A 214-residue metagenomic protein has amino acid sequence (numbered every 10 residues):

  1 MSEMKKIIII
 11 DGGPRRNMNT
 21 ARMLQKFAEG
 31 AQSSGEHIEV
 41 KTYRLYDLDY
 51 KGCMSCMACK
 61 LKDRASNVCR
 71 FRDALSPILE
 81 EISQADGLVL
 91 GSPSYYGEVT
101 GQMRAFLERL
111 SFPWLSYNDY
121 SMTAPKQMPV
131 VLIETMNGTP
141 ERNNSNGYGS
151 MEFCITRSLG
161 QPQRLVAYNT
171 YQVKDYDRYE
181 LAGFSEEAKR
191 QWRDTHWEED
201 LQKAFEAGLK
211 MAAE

Functional and structural regions predicted by a protein language model:
M1-D119, G183-E214: N-terminal beta1-alpha1-beta2 submodule of the flavodoxin-like/Rossmannoid cofactor-binding fold
T42-R44, F71, L132, R164-A167: Structural signal for conserved beta-strand scaffold positions within catalytic alpha/beta enzyme cores
D47-Y50, M122-P125, S158-A182: Mobile beta-alpha loop/short-helix "lid" or hinge segments that flank ligand
D63, R142, D175: Short acidic, gly/pro-rich beta-turn/loop elements at beta-sheet edges and active-site/ligand-binding grooves
Y95-G97, G138-T139, Y171: Short, catalytically relevant binding-site loops at active-site mouths
G101-Q102, L115-V166: Short, glycine-/small-residue-rich phosphate/pyrophosphate-handling segment
